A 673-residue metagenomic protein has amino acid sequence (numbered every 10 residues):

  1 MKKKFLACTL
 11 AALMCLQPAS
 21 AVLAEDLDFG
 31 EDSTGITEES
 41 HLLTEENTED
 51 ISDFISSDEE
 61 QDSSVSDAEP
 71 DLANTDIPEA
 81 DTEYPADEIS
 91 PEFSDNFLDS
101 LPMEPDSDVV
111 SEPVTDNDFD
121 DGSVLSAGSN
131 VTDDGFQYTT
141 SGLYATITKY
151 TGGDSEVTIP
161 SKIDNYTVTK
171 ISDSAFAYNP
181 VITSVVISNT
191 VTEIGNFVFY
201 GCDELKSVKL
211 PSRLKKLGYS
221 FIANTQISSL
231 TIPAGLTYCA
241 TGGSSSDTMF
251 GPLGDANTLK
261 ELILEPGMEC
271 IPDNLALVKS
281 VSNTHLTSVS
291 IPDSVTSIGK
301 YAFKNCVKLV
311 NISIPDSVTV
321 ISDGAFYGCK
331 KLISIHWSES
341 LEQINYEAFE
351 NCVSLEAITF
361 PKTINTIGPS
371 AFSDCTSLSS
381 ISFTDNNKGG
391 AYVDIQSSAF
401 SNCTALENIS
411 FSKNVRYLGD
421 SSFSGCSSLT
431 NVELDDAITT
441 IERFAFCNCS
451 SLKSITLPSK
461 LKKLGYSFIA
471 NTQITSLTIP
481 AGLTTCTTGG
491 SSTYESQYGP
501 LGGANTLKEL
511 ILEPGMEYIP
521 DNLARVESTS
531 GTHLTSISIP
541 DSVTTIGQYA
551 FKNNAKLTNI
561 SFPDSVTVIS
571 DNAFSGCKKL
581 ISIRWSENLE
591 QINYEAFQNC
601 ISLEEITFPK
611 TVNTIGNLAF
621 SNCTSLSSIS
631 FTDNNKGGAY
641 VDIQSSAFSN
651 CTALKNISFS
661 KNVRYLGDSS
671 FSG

Functional and structural regions predicted by a protein language model:
K2-L23: Sec-dependent N-terminal signal peptides of Gram-positive bacterial secreted proteins and lipoproteins
A21-D134: Low-complexity, acidic Ser/Thr/Pro-rich repeat tracts that form intrinsically disordered stalk/linker regions of very
D120-V181, F197-Y200, A276, Y301-A302 (+3 more regions): Surface-exposed repetitive/solenoidal architectures
G135-L143, G152-T169, P180-E193, D203-K216 (+18 more regions): Structural signature of tandem-repeat unit edges
S172-A175, G195-V198, G218-F221, N274 (+14 more regions): Consensus positions within tandem repeat domains that build extended binding/scaffold surfaces
Y219-S220, L262, N274-A276, L510 (+1 more regions): Short, T/G/N/S-enriched strand-turn elements that build extracellular solenoid repeat scaffolds
S244-S246, G490-Y498: Surface-exposed intrinsically disordered loops and tails
M249-G254, A276-V281, Q497-L501, R525-T529: Leucine-rich repeat
